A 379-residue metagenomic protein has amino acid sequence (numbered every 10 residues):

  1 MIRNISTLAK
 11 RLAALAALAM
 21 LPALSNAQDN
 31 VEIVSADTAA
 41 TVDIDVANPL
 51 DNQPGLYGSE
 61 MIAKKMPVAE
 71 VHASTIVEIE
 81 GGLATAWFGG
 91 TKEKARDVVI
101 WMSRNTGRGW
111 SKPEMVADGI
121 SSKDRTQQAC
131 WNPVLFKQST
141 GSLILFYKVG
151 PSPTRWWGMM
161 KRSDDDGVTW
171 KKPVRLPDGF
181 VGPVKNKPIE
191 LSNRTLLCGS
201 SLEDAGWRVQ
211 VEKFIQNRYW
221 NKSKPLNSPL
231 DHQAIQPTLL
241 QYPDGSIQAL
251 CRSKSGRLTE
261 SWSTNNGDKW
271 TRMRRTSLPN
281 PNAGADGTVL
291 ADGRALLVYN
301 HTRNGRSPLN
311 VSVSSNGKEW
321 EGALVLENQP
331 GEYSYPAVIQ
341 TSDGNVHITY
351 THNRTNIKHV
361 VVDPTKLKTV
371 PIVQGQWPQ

Functional and structural regions predicted by a protein language model:
M1-R3, P22, V311: Intrinsic disorder/low-complexity segments
I2-A13: Bacterial N-terminal signal peptides that target proteins for export
L12-P22: Bacterial N-terminal signal peptides
S25-A27: Boundary at the C-terminal end of the N-terminal hydrophobic targeting segment
D29-Q379: Asp-box/BNR beta-propeller blade signature and adjacent active/binding-site loops in extracellular glycan-interacting
